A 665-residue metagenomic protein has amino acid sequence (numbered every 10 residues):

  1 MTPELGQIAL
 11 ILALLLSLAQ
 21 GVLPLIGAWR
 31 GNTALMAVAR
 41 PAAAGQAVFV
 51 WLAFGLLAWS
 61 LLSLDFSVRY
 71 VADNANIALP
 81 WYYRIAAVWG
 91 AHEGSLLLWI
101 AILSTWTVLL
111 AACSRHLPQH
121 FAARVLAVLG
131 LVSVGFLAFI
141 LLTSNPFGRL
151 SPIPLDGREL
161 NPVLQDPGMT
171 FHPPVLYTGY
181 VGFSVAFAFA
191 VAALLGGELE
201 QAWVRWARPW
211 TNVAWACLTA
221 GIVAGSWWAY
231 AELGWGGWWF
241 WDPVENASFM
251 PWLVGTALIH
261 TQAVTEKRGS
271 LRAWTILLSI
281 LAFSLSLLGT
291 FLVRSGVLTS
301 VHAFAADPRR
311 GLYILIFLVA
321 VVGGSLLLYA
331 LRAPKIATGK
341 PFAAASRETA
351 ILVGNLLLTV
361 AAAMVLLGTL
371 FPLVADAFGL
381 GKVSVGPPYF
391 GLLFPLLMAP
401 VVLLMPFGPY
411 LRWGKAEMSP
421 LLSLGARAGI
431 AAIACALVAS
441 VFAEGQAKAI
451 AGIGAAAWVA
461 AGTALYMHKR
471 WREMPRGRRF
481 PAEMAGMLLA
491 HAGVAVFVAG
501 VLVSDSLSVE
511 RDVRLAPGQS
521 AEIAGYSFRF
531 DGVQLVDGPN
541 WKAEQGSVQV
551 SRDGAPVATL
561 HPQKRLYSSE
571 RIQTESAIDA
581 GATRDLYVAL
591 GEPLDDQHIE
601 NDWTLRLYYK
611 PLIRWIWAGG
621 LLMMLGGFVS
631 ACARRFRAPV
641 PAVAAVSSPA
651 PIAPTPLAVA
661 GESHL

Functional and structural regions predicted by a protein language model:
M1-L665: Solvent-exposed, non-transmembrane regions of integral membrane proteins
